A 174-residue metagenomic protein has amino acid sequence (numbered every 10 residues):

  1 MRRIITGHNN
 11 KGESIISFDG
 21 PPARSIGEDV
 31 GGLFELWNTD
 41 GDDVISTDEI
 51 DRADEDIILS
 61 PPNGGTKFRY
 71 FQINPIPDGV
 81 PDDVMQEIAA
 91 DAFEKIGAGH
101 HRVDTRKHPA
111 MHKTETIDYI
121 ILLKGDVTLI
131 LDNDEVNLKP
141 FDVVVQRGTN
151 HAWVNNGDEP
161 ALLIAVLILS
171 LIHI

Functional and structural regions predicted by a protein language model:
M1-D56: N-terminal leader/capping segments at the start of a protein or of a new domain
V44-N74: Short hydrophobic interaction/assembly module
G65-T66, N74, T128, E135 (+1 more regions): Ligand-binding loop in jelly-roll beta-barrel domains
R69-T114, G148-N150: Conserved short histidine dyad/triad with adjacent acidic residue
R106-K139: A short beta-strand-loop-beta hairpin characteristic of the jelly-roll/cupin
D142-V143: Residue-level marker of beta-strand positions
I172-I174: Conserved small/polar residues in nucleotide/adenosyl-binding loops
